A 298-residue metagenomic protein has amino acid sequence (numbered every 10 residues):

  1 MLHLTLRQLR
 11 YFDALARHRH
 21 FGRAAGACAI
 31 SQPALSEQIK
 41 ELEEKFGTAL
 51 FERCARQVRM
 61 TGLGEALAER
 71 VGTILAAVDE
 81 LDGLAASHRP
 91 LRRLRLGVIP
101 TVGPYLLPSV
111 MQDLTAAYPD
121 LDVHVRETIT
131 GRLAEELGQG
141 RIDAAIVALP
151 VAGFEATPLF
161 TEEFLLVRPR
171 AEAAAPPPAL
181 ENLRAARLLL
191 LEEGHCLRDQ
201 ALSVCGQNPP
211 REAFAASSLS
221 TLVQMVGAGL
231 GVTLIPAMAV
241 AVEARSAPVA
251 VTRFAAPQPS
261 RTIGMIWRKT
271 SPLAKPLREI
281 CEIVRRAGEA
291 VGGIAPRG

Functional and structural regions predicted by a protein language model:
D13-A34: Short helix-boundary/capping micro-motifs
E41-M60: A short LG(V/I)-centered, amphipathic sequence patch enriched for acidic residue(s) preceding the LG motif
E43-F46, L67-H88, I280, V284 (+1 more regions): Alpha-helical linker/hinge and terminal dimerization helices associated with HTH transcriptional regulators
L91-A152, A216-S218: Central regulatory/effector-binding core of bacterial HTH transcription factors
I129-L133, G138-I142, V147-A148, L190 (+1 more regions): Hydrophobic hinge/microswitch elements
F154-L189, E193: Flexible hinge/capping segments at coil-to-helix
E155-L165, A237, S246-P259, K269: Short beta-strand->loop
A174-P178, A186-N208, L273-E282, A287-R297: Secondary-structure junction motif
